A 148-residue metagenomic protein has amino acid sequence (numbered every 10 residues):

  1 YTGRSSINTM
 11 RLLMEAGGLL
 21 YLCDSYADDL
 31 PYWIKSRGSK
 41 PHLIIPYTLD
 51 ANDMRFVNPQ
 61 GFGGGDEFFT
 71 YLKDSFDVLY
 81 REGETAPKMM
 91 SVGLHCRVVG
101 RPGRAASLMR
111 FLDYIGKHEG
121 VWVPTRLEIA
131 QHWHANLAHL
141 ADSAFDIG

Functional and structural regions predicted by a protein language model:
Y1-A86, L137-D142, I147: Active-site-adjacent pocket scaffolds in enzyme catalytic domains
Y21, F69-G148: C-terminal domain-boundary segment and adjacent tail
